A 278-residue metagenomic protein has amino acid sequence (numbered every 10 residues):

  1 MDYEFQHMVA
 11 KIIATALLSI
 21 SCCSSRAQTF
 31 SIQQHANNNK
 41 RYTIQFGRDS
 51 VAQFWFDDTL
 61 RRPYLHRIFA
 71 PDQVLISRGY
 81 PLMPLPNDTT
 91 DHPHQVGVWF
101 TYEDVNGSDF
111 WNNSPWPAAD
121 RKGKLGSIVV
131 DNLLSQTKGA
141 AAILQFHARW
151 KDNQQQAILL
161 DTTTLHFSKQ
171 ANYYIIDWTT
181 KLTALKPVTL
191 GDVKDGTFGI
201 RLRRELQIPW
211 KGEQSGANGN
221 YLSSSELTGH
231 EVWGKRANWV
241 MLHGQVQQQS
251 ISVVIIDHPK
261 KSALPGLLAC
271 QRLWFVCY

Functional and structural regions predicted by a protein language model:
M1-T29: Bacterial Sec-dependent N-terminal signal peptides
Q28-P93, V193: Beta-strand-rich N-terminal accessory domains
R41-F46, A140-H147, I176-W178, L242: Generic recognition of long tandem-repeat/solenoid scaffolds
I44, P187-T197, R201-S250: Polysaccharide-binding surfaces and accessory modules of carbohydrate-active proteins
D49, H147-R149, T162-T164, T179-T183 (+1 more regions): Residue-level recognition of well-ordered beta-strand positions that form the cores of beta-sheet-rich folds across
D57-L60, Y64-F69, K169-Q214: Acidic (Asp/Glu-rich), glycine- and aromatic
H92-N172: Extended, loop-rich substrate-binding clefts of extracytoplasmic carbohydrate-active enzymes
V253-Y278: Beta-strand-rich recognition/accessory modules
